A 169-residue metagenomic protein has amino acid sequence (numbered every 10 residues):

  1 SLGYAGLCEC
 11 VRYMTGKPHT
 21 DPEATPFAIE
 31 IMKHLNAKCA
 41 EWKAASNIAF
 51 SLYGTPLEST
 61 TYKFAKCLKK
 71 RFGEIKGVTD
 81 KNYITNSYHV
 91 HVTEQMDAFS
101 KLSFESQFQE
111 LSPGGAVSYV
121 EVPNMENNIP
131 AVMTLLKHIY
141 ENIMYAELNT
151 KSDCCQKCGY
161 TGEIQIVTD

Functional and structural regions predicted by a protein language model:
S1-D169: Long, C-terminal-biased catalytic regions of enzyme "large/alpha" subunits
